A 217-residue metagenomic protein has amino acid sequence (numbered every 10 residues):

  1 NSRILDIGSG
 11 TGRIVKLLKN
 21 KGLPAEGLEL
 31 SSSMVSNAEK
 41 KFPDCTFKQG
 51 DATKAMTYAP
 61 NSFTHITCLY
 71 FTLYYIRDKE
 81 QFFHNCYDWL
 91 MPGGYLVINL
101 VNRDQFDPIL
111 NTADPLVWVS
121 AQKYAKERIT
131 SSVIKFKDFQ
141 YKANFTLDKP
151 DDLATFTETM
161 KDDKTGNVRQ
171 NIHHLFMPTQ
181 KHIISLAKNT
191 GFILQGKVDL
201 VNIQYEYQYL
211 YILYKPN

Functional and structural regions predicted by a protein language model:
S2-G8: Conserved class I S-adenosyl-L-methionine
T11-A55: Class I SAM-dependent methyltransferase SAM/SAH-binding core
T57-H65: A short acidic, Gly/Pro-enriched loop at the edge of an enzyme's catalytic core that lines a small-molecule cofactor
T64-D78: A short SAM/SAH-binding and catalytic strip from SAM-dependent methyltransferases
E80-P92: A short glycine-rich, Lys/Arg-flanked "PGG" loop and its adjoining helix->strand segment in the class I
G94-L100: Conserved beta-strand signature within the Rossmann-like core of class I S-adenosyl-L-methionine
L100-K181: SAM-dependent methyltransferase
H174-N217: C-terminal lobe and adjacent flexible extensions of AdoMet/dcAdoMet transferase-like proteins
